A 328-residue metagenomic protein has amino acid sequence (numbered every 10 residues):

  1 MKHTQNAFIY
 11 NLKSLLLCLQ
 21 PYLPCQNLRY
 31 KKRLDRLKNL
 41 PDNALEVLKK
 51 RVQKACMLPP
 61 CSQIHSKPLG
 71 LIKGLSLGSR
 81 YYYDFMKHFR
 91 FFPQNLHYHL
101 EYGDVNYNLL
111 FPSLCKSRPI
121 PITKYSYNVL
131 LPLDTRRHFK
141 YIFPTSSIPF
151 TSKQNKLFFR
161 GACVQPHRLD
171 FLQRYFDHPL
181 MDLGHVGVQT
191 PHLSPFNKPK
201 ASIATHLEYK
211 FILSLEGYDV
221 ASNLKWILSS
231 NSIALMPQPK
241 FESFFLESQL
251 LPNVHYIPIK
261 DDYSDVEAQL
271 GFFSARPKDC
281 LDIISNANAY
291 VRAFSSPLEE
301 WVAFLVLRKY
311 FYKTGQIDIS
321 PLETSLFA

Functional and structural regions predicted by a protein language model:
M1-L193, K200, S325-A328: Secretory-pathway glycan-assembly enzymes, especially type II membrane glycosyltransferases that use nucleotide-sugar
K200, A204-F327: Catalytic binding pocket for nucleotide-activated donors in carbohydrate/polymer assembly enzymes
